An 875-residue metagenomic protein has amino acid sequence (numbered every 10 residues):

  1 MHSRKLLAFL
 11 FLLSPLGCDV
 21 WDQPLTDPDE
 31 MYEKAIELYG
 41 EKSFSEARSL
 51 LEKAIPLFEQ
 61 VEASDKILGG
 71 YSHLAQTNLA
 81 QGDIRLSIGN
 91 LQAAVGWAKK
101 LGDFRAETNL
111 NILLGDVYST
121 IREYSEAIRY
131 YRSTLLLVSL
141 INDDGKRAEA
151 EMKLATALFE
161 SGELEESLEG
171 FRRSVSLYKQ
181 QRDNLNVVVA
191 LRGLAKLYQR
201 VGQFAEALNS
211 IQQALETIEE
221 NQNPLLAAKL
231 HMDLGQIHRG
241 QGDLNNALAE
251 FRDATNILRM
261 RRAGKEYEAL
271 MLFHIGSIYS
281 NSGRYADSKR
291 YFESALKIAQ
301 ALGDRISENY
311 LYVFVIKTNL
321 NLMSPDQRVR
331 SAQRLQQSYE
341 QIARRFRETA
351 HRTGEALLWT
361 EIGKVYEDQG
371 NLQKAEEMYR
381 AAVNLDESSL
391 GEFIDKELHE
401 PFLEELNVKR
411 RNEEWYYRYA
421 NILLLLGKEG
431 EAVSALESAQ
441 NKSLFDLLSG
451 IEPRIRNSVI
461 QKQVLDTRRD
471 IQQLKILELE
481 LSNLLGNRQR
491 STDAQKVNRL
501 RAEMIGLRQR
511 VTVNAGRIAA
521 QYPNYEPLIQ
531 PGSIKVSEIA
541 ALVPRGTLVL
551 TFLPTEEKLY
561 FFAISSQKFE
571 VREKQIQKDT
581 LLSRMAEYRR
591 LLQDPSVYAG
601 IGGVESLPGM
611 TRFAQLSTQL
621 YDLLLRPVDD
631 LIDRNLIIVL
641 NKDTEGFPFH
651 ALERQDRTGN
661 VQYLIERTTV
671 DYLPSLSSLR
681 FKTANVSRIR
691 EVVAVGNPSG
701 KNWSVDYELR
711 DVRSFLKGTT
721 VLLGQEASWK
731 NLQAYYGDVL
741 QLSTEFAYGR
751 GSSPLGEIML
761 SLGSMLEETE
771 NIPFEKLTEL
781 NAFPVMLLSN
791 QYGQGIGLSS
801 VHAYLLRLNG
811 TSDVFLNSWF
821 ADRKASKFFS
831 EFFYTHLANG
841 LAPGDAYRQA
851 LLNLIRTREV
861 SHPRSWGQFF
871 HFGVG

Functional and structural regions predicted by a protein language model:
L10, L755-A782, K824-G875: Caspase-like cysteine protease fold
M31, L38, L50, I67-I84 (+22 more regions): TPR/Sel1-like alpha-solenoid repeat signature
L372-N660, S687-A694: Amphipathic alpha-helical protein-protein interaction segments
S533-K535, R612-Q615, G700-T778: Functional beta-strand-loop-alpha-helix junction segments that form "active/interaction loops" within catalytic
Q567-E570, D579-L591, L631-I632, V639-Q741 (+1 more regions): Catalytic-core domains of enzymes
Y672-F681, N685, P698, D738-F828 (+1 more regions): Catalytic cores of nucleophile-dependent amide-cleaving enzymes
